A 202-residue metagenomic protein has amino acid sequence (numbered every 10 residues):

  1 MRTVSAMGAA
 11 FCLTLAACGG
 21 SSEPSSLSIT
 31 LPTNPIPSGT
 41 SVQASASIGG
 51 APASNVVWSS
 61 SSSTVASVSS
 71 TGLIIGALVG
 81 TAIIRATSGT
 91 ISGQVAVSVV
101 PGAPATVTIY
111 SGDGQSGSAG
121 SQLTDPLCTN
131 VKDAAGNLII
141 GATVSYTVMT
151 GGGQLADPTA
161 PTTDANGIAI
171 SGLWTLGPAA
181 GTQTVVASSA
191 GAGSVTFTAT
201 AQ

Functional and structural regions predicted by a protein language model:
M1-G8: Bacterial N-terminal signal peptides that target proteins for export
T14-A17: C-terminal motif of bacterial Sec signal peptides marking the signal peptidase cleavage site
G19-Q202: Extracytoplasmic soluble-region selector
